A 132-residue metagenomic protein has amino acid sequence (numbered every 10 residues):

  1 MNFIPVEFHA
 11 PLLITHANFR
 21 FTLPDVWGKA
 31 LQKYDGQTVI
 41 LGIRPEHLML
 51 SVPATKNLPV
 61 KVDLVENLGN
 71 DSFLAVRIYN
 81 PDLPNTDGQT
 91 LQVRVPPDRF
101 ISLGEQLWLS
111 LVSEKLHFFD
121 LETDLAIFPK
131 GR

Functional and structural regions predicted by a protein language model:
M1-R132: Non-catalytic connector elements of ABC transporters
